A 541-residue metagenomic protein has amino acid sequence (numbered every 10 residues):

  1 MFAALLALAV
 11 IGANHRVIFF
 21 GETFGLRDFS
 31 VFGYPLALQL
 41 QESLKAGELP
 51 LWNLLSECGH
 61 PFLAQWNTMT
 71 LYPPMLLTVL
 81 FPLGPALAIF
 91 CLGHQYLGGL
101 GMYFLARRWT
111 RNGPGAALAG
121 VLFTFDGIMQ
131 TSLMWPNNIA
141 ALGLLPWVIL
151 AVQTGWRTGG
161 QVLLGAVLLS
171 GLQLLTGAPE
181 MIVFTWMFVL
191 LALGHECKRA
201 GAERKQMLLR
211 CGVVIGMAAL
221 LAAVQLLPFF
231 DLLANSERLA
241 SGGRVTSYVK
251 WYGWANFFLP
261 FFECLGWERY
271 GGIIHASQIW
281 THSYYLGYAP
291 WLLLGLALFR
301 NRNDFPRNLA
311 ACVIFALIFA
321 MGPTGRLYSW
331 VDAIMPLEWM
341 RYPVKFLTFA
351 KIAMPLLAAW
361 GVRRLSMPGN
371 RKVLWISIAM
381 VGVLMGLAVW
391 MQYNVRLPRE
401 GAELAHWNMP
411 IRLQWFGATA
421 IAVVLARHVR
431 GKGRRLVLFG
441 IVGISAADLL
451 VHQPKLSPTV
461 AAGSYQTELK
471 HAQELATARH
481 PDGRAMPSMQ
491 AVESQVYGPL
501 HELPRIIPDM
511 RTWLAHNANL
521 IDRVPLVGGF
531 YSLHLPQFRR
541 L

Functional and structural regions predicted by a protein language model:
M1-A3, K372-V373: N-terminal membrane topogenic signal
I11-F19, L44, L77-F81, P85 (+9 more regions): Membrane-interface helix-loop junctions at the exits of transmembrane helices
I18-L36, F62-P73, L239, G463-E468: Extracytoplasmic catalytic/substrate-binding loops of multi-pass membrane glycan-assembly enzymes
R27, V31-P50, V214-A297, D332 (+4 more regions): Periplasmic/ER-lumenal interhelical loops and adjacent helix-loop junctions in multi-pass membrane proteins
Q41, T78-F81, F90-G101, A141-L144 (+2 more regions): Transmembrane alpha-helices of multi-pass, membrane-embedded glycan-processing enzymes that use lipid-linked
L100-T124, R157-L163, K372-W375: Transmembrane-helix signature of polytopic, membrane-embedded enzymes that assemble or transfer cell-envelope glycans
N137-G143, A151, G155-V167, G171 (+6 more regions): Contiguous transmembrane helix-bundle modules in multi-pass membrane proteins
A405-W407, L436-L541: Soluble catalytic regions of membrane-associated enzymes that act on cell-envelope and secretory-pathway components
